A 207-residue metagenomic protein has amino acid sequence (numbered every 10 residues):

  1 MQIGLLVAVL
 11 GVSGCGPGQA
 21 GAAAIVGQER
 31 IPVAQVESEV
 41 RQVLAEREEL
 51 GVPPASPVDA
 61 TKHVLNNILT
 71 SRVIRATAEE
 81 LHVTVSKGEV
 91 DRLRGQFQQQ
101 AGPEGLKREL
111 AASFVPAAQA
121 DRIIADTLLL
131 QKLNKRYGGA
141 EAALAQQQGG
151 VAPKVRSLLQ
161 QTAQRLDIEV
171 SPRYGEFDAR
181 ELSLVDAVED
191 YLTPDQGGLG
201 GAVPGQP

Functional and structural regions predicted by a protein language model:
M1-D59, P153-P207: Short, low-structural-confidence N-terminal segments
Q2, R94, N134-G138: Functionally constrained cores in energy, signaling, and assembly domains
L6, I31, L69, I124 (+1 more regions): Residue-level detector of secondary-structure boundary/capping sites
G18-A117: N-terminal targeting/tethering segments
V58, S86, Q100-A101, A112 (+5 more regions): Charge-rich, low-complexity amphipathic helices in intrinsically disordered tails/linkers adjacent to domains
K107-G139, S183, V188-P207: Proteostasis/folding factors centered on peptidyl-prolyl cis-trans isomerases
A118, R122-E176: A contiguous, mid-protein "functional segment" used to position or interact with cofactors/ions or partner subunits
